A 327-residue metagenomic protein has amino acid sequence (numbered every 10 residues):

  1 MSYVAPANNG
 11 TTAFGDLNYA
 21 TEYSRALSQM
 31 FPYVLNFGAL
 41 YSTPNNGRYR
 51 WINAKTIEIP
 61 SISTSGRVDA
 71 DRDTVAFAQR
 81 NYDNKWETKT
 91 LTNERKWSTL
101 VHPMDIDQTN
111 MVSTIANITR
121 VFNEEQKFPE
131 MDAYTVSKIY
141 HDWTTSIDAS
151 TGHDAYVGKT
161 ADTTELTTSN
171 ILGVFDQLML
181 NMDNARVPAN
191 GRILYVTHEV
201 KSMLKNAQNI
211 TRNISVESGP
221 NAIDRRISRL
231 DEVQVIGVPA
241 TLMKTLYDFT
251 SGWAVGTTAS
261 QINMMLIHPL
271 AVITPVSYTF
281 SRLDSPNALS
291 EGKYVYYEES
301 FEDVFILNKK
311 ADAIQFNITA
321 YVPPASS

Functional and structural regions predicted by a protein language model:
S2-S42, R48-G66, T90, D154-G158 (+2 more regions): Sequence/fold signature of self-assembling virion shell proteins
L40, V68, D132-V136, V187-G191 (+1 more regions): Intrinsically disordered or highly flexible coil/loop and linker segments, enriched in small and charged/polar residues
K55-W86: N-terminal low-complexity, intrinsically disordered segments
I57-P60, N84, K89, W97-T99 (+8 more regions): Flexible, active-site-adjacent loop/turn segments at secondary-structure boundaries
A78-E125: Long, hydrophobic/aromatic-enriched structural stretches that serve as scaffold segments
L100-M104, Y195-V200, P239, H268 (+1 more regions): Helix N-cap / beta->alpha transition motif
I106-N181, Q315-S327: Alpha-helical scaffold segments that mediate packing/assembly in large oligomeric complexes
D162-N213: Hydrophobic, aromatic-enriched interface-forming segments
